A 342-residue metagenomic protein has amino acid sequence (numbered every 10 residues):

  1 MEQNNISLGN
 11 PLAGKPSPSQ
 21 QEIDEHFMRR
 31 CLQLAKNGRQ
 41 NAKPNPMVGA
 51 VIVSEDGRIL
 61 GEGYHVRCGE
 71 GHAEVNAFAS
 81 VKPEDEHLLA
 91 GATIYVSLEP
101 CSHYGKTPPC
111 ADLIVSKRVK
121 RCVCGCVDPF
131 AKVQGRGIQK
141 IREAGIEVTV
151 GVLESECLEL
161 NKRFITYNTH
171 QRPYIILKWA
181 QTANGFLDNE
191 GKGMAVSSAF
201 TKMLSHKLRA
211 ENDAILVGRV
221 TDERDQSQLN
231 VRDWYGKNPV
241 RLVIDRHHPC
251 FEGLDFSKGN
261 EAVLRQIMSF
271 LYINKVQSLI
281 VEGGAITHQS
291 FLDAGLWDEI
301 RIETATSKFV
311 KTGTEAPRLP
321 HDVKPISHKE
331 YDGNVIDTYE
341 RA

Functional and structural regions predicted by a protein language model:
E2, G14, L98, P109 (+6 more regions): Solvent-exposed, charged interface segments at domain starts and junctions
E2-L12, S17-N45, E55, G61-E62 (+4 more regions): Enzymes that bind and transform nitrogen-containing heteroaromatic metabolites
N41-A42, G69-E70, I138, V152-A180 (+1 more regions): Proteins enriched for Cys/Gly/acidic motifs involved in redox and nucleic-acid/cofactor modification
G49: Helix-turn-helix
I52-E156, V240, S290-L292: Zn2+-dependent cytidine deaminase-like catalytic core
C126, N161, G191: Short, flexible helix/strand-to-coil boundary loops that buttress conserved ligand/catalytic motifs in alpha/beta
